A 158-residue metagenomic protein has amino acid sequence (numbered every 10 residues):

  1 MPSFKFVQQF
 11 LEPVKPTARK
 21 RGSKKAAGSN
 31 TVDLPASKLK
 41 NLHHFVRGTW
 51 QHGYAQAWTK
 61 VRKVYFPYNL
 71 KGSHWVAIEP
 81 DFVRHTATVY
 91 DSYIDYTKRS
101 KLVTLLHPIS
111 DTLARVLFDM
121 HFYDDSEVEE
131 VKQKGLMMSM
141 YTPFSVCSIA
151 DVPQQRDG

Functional and structural regions predicted by a protein language model:
M1-G158: Enzymes acting in ubiquitin/UBL processing and closely related pathways, dominated by cysteine-dependent isopeptidases
